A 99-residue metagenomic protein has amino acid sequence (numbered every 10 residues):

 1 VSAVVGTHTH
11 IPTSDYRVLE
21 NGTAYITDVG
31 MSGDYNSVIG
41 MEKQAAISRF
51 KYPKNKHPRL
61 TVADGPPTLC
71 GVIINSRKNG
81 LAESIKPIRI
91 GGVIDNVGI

Functional and structural regions predicted by a protein language model:
V1-V62: Conserved beta-sheet core of the metallophosphoesterase superfamily
A45-I99: A short C-terminal boundary segment appended to hydrolase-like catalytic domains
